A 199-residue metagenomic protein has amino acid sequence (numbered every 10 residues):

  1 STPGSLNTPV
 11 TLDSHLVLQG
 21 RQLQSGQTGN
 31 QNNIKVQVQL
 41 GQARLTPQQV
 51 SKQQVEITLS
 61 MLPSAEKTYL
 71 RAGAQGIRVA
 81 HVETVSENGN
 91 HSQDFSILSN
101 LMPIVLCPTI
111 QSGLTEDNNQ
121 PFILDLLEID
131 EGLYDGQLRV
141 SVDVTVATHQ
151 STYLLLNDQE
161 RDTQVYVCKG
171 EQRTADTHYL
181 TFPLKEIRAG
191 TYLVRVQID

Functional and structural regions predicted by a protein language model:
S1-K35, L45-S51, S86-L155, R161 (+1 more regions): Beta-strand/beta-sandwich contexts
R21, S60-L62, T145, K185-I187: Hydrophobic loop/turn residues within beta-sheet-rich immunoglobulin-like superfamily modules
Q49-S64, Q172-T181: Aromatic sugar-binding surface patches on proteins that engage polysaccharides or sugar-phosphate polymers
E56, Q150-T177: Extended, solvent-exposed segments with strong compositional bias
P63-G76, P183-G190: Surface-exposed, short loops/turns at beta-strand junctions within beta-sandwich domains
G76-H81, L193-Q197: Extracellular recognition modules
P103-C107, P121, Y166-R173, Y179: Compositional signature of intrinsically disordered, low-complexity segments enriched in polar residues
A147, R173-A175, L180, L184-L193 (+1 more regions): Long beta-sheet-rich domains in secretory-pathway and surface-associated proteins
